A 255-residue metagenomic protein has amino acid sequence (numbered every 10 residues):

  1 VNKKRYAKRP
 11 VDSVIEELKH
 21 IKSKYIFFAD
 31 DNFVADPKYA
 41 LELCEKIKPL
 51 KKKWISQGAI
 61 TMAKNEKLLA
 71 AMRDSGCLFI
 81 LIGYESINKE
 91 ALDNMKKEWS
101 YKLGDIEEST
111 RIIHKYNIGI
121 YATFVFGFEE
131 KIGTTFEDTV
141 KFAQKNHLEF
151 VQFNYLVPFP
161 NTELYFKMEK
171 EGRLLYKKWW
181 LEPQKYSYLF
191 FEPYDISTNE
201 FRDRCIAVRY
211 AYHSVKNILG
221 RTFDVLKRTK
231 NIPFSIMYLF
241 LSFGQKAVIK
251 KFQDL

Functional and structural regions predicted by a protein language model:
V1-N2, E90-D93, K170-L175, P183-K185: Short glycine/proline- and charge-enriched loop/turn segments that cap or connect secondary-structure elements
V1-Y121, F128, T134, K141: Radical SAM [4Fe-4S] cluster-binding motif and immediate context
A40, F136, E163-F166: Histidine/acidic-residue-rich catalytic or RNA/ligand-binding cores of hydrolases and nuclease-related proteins
Y121, F126, I132, L148 (+1 more regions): Ligand/cofactor pocket segment of small-molecule handling proteins
K141-F150: Basic phosphate/pyrophosphate-binding loop/patch that engages nucleotide-derived ligands
Y155-N161: Glycine-rich beta-alpha loop elements in corrinoid/cobalamin-binding modules across cobalamin-dependent enzymes
E163-F166, R173-L255: Radical SAM enzyme core and accessory elements
